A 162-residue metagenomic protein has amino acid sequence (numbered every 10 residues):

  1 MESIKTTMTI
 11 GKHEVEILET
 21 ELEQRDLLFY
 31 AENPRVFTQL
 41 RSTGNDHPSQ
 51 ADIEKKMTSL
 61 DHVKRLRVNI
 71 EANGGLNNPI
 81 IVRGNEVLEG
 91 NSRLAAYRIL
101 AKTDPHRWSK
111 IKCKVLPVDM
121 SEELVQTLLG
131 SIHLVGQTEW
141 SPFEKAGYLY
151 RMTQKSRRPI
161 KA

Functional and structural regions predicted by a protein language model:
M1-K112: Short, charged/polar connector segments at secondary-structure boundaries
T43-K55, D104-A162: Amphipathic, charge-rich alpha-helical segments that serve as recognition/docking helices
